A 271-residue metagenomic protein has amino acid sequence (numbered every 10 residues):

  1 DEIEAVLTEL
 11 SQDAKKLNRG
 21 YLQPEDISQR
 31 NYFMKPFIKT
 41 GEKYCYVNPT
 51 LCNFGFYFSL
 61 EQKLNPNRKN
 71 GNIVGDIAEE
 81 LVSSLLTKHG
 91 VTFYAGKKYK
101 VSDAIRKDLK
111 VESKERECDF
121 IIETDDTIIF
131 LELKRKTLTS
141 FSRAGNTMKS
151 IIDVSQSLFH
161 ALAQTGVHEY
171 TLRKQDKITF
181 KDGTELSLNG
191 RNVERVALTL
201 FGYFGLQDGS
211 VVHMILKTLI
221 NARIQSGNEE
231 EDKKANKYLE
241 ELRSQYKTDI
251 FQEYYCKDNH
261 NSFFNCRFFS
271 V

Functional and structural regions predicted by a protein language model:
D1-H89, G209-V271: Interfaces and regulatory segments of ATP-dependent nucleotide/adenylate/phosphodiester-chemistry enzymes
D76, E80, K114, F159-L162 (+1 more regions): Conserved structured core elements
T87-K114: A short acidic/basic microdomain associated with nuclease active sites
V101-I105, T137-S140, Y203-L206: Flexible loop/turn segments at secondary-structure boundaries
D119: Cell-envelope/extracellular polymer assembly enzymes that use nucleotide-activated donors
I122-F130, K134-S140: Active-site beta-strand-loop-beta-strand hairpin of nuclease catalytic cores that positions key catalytic residues
D125, V193-R223: Long, well-structured alpha-helical subdomains associated with metal-dependent extracellular/ecto-lumenal hydrolases
R135-R191, V196: Catalytic cores of nucleic-acid endonucleases
